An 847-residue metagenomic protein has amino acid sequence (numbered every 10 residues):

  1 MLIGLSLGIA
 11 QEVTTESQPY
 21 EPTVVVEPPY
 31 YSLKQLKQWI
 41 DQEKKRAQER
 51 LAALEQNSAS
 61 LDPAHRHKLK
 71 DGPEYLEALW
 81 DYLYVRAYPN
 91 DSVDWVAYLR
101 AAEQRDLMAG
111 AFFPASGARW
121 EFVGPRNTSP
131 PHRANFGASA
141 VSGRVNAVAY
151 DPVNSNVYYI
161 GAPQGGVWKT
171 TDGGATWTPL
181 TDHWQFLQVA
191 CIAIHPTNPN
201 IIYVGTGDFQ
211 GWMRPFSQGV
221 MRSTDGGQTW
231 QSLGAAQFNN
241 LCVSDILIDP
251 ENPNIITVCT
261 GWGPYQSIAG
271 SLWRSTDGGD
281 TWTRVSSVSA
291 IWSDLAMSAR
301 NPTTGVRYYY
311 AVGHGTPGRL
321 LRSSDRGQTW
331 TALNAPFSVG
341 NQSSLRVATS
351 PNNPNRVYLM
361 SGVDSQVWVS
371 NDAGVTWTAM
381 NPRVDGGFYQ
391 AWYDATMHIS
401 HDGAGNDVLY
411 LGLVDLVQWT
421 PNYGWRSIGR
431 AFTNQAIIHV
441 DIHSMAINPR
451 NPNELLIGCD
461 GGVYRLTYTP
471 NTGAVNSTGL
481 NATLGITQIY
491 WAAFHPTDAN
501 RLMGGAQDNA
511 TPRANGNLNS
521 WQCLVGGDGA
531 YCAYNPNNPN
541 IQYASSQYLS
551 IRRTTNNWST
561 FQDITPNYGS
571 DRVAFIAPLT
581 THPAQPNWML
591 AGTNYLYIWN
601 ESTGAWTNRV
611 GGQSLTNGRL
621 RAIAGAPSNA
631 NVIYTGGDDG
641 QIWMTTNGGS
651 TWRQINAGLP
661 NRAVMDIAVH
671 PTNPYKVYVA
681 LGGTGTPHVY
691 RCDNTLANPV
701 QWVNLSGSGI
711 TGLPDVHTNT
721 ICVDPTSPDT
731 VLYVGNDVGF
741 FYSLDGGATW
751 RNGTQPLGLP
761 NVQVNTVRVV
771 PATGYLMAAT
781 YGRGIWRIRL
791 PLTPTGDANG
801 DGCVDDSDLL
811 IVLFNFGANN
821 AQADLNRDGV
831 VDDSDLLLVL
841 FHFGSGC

Functional and structural regions predicted by a protein language model:
M1-S6: Bacterial N-terminal signal peptides
E21-P791: Beta-propeller blade termini and top-face loops
W120-V123, P794-C803, L825: Disulfide-bonded cysteine-rich modules in secreted/extracellular proteins, activating on the conserved Cys frameworks
T197, G403, L792, G817-N820 (+1 more regions): Acidic glycine-/aspartate-rich tracts in secreted/extracellular proteins
M445, D824-L825: Short, surface-exposed loop/turn segments at secondary-structure junctions
A798-N820, R827-C847: Alpha-helical segments with a strong preference for the paired helices of cellulosomal dockerin domains
